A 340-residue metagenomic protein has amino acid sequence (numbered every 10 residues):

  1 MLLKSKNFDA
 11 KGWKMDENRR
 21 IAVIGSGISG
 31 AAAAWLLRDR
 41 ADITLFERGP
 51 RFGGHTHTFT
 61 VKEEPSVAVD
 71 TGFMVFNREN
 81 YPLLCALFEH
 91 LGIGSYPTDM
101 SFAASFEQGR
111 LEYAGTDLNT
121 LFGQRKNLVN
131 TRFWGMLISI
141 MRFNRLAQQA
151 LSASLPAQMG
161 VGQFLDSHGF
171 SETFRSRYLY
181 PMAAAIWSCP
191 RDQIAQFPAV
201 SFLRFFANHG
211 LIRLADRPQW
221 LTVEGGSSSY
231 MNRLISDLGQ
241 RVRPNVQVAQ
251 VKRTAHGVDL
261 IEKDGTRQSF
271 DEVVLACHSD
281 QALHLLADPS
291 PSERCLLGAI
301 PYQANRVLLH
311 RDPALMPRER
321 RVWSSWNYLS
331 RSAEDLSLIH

Functional and structural regions predicted by a protein language model:
L2-I21, D39-R40, V61: Extreme N-terminal leader/targeting segments of oxidoreductases
R19-L45: N-terminal Rossmann-like FAD-binding beta1-loop-alpha1 element of flavoenzymes
S29, R51, D280: Conserved Rossmann-like nucleotide-cofactor binding loop
R38-V61: Glycine-rich FAD pyrophosphate-binding loop
T58-L84: N-terminal glycine-rich dinucleotide-binding loop that anchors FAD/FMN and/or NAD(P) in oxidoreductases
R78-A199, L203-R204: Mobile amphipathic helical/loop "lid" adjacent to a hydrophobic cofactor/ligand pocket
R204-E262: Helical element adjacent to the flavin cofactor pocket in flavoenzyme catalytic cores
V246-I339: Mid-domain catalytic core of redox enzymes that form a hydrophobic substrate pocket/lid adjacent to a catalytic redox
